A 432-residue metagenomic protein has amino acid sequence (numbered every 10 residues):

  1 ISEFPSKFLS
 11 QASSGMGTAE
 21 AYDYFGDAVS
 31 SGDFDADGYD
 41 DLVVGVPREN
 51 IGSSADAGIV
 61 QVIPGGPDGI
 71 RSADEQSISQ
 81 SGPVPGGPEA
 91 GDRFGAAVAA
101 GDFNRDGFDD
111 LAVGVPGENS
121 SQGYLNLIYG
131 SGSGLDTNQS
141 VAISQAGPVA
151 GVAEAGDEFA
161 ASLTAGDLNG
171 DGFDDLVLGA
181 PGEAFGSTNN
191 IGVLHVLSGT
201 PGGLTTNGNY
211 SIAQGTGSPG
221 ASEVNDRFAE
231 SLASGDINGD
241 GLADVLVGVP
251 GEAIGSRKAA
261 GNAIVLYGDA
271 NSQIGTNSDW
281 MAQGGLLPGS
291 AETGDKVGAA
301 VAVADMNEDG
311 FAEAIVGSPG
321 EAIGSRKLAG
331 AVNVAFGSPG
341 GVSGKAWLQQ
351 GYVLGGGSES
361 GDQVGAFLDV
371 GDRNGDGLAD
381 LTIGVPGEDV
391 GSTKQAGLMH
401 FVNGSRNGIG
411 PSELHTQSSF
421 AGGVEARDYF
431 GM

Functional and structural regions predicted by a protein language model:
I1-Y24, V62-R93, L127-E158, V193-R227 (+3 more regions): Blade-edge motifs of beta-propeller repeat domains
G26-Y39, G95-F108, G114, A160-F173 (+4 more regions): Beta-propeller blade termini
V29, G45, A96, I128 (+8 more regions): Beta-propeller domains
F34, G45-P47, G58-I59, V115-P116 (+3 more regions): Mobile, glycine-rich extracellular loop/lid and propeptide segments that shape or gate substrate/ligand access
Y39-D40, P88-A97, N104, F108-D109 (+9 more regions): Thr-biased low-complexity repeat/linker tracts and other Thr-enriched repetitive architectures
L42-V46, L111-V115, L176-A180, V245-V249 (+2 more regions): Hydrophobic beta-strand segments that make up the repeating blades of beta-propeller and related beta-repeat
R48-S53, G117-S120, E183-S187, E252-S256 (+2 more regions): Short glycine/acidic-enriched loop and turn motifs that connect beta-strands
